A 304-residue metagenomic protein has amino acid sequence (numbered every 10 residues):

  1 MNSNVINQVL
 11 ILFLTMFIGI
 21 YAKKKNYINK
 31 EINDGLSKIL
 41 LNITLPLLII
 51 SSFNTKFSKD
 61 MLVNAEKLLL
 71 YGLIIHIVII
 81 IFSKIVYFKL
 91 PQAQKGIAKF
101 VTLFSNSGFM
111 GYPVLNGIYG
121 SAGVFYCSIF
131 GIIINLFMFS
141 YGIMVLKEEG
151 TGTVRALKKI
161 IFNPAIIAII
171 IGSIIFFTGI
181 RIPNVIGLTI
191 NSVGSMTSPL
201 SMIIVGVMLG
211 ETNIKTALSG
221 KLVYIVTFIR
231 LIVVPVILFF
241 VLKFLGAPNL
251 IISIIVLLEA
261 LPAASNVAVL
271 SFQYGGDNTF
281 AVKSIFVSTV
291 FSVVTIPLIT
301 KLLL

Functional and structural regions predicted by a protein language model:
M1-L304: Alpha-helical transmembrane segments of multi-pass small-molecule/ion transporters
